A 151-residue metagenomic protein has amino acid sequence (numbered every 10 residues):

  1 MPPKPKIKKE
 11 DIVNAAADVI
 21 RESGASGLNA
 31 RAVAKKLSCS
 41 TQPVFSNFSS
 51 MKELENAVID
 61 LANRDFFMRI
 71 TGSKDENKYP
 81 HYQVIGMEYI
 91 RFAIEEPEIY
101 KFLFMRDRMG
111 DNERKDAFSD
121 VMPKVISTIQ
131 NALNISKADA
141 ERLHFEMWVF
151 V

Functional and structural regions predicted by a protein language model:
M1-I7: N-terminal intrinsically disordered/low-complexity leader segments
D11, A15, V19-E53, A57: Helix-turn-helix
I20, E53-A62, I70, L103 (+1 more regions): Alpha-helical DNA-contacting segments of helix-turn-helix folds
N56, D60-V84, V121-N131: Amphipathic alpha-helical linker/stalk segments
T71-E98, L143-M147: Hydrophobic alpha-helical connector segments
F92-N112: Amphipathic alpha-helical segments used for helix-helix packing
G110-N134, E141-E146: Amphipathic alpha-helical packing segments from all-alpha helical-bundle domains
